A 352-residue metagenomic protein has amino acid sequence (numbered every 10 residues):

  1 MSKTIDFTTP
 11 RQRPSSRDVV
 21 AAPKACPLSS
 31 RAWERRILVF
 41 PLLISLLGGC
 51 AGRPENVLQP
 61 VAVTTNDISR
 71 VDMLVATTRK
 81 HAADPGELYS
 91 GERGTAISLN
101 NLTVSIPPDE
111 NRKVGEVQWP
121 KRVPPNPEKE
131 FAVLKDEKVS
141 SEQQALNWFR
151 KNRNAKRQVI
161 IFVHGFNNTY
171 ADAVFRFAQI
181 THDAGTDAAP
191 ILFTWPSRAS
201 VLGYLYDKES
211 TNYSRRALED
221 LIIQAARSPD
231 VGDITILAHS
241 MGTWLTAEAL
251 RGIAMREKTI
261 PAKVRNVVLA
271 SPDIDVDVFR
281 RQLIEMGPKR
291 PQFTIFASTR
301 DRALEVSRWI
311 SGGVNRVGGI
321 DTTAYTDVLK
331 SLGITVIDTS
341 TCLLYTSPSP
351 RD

Functional and structural regions predicted by a protein language model:
P10, P23-L38: Bacterial N-terminal signal peptides that target proteins for export
V39-L46: Bacterial N-terminal signal peptides
A51-V63, T78-R79, A83-L99, T103-S105 (+1 more regions): Serine-dependent carboxylesterase/thioesterase catalytic core of lipase-like alpha/beta-hydrolase/SGNH enzymes
T95-R150: Aromatic- and Gly/Pro-rich amphipathic surface segment
R153-R157: Proline/glycine-enriched tight loop/beta-turn segments at coil->beta junctions that connect or precede beta-strands
Q158-V163: Short beta-strand element of the alpha/beta-hydrolase
Y345-D352: Conserved small/polar residues in nucleotide/adenosyl-binding loops
